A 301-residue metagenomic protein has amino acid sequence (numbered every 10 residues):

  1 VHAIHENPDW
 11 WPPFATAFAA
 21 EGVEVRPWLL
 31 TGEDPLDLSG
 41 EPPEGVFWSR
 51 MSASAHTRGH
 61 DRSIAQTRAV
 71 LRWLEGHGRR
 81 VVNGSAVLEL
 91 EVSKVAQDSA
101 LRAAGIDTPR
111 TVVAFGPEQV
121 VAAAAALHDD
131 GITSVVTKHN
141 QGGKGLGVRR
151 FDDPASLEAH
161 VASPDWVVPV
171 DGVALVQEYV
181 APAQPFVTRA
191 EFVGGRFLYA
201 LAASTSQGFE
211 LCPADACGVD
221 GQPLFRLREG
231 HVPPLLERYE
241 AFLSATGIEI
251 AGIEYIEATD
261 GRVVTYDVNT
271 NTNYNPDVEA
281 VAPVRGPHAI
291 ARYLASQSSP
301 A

Functional and structural regions predicted by a protein language model:
E6-F115: Conserved N-proximal alpha/beta basic substrate-recognition cap immediately N-terminal to, or forming the N-lobe
D34-G45, A122-D129, P164-D165: Short amphipathic alpha-helix with an adjacent loop that forms part of the alpha/beta core around
S52-H56, N140-G142, N271: Short glycine-rich anion-binding loops that position phosphate/pyrophosphate groups of nucleotides and phosphorylated
A104-S134: Rossmann-like NAD(P)H-binding beta-loop-alpha module
V135, L198-Y199, A251, V264-Y266: Protein kinase-like catalytic core scaffold
L146-L243: Phosphate-binding site of ATP-dependent enzymes
E210-T265, H288-P300: A long amphipathic alpha-helix within ATP-dependent nucleotide-binding catalytic cores
N269-P283: Glycine-rich phosphate/pyrophosphate-binding beta-alpha loops
